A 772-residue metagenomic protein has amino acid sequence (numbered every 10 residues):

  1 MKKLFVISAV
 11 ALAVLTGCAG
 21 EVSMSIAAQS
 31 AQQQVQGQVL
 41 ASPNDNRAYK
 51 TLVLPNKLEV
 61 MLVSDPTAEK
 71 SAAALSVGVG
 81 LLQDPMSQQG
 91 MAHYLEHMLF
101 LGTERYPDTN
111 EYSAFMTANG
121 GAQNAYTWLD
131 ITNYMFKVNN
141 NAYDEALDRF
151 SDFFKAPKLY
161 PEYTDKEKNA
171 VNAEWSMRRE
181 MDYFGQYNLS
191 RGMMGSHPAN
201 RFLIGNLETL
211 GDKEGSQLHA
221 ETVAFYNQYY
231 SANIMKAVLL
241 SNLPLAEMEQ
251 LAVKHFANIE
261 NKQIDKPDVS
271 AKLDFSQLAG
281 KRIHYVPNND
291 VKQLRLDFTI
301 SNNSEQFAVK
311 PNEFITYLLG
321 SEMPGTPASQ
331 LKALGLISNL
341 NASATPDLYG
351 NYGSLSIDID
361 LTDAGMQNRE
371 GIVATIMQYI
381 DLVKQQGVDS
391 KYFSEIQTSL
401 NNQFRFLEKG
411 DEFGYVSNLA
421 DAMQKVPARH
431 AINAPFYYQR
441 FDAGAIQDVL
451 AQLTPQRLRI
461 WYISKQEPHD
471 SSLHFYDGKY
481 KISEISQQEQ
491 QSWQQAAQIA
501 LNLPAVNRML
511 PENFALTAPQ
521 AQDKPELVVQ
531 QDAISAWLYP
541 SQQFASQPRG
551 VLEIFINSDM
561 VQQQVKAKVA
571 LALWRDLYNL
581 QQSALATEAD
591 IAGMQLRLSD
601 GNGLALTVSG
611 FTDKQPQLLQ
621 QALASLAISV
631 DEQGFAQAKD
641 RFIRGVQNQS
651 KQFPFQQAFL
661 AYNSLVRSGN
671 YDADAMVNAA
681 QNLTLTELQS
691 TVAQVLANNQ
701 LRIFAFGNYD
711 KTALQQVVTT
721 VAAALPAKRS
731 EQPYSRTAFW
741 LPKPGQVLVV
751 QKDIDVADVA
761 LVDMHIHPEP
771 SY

Functional and structural regions predicted by a protein language model:
M1-L4: Positively charged n-region of N-terminal signal peptides that target proteins for export
S42-A72: Mature N-terminal segment immediately following signal peptide/propeptide cleavage in secreted/periplasmic
V63, A68-D84, G90-A92, T109-F153 (+9 more regions): M16 family metallopeptidases and their MPP-like homologs
E162-I234, V238-F256, E260-R295: Hydrophobic, small-residue-rich alpha-helical packing segments that form membrane-like cores
E221-K254, L685-V721: Non-catalytic, conformational "gating/processing" segments within enzyme and secreted inhibitor domains
D265-T326, F413-A431, S464, K481-A570 (+1 more regions): His/Glu-based metal-binding/catalytic segments typifying zinc-dependent metallopeptidases
